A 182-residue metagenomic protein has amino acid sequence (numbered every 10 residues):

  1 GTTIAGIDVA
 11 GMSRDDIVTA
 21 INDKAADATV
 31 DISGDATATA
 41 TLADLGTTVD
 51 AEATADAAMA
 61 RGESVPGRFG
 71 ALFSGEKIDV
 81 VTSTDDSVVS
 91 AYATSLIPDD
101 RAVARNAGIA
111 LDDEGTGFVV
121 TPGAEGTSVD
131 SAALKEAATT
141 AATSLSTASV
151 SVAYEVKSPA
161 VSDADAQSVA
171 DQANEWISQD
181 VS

Functional and structural regions predicted by a protein language model:
G1-S182: Surface-exposed, secretory/extracytoplasmic low-complexity segments enriched in Ser/Thr/Asn/Gly/Pro
